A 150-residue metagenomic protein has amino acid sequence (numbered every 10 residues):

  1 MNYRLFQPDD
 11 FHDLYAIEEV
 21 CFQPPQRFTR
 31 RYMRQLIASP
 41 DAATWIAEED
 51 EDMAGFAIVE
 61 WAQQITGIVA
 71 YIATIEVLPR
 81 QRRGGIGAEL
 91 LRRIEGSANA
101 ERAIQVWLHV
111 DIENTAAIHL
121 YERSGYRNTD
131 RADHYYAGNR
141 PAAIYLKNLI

Functional and structural regions predicted by a protein language model:
M1-Y3: Extreme N-terminal starter segment of soluble prokaryotic enzymes
L5-R80, L91-R93, S97, E101 (+2 more regions): Acetyl-CoA-dependent GNAT
R34-Q35, N114-T115, A137-G138: Short secondary-structure capping/turn micro-motifs that flank functional sites
E51, G55, G85-G87, G125-Y126: Conserved phosphate-binding and hydrolysis motifs of nucleotide-dependent enzymes
V77, R83-G96, T115-R123: Conserved acetyl-CoA-binding loop-helix of GNAT-fold acetyltransferases
G84, E101-I104: Short coil/turn segments at alpha/beta junctions that flank glycine-rich nucleotide-binding fingerprints
E101, R123-S124: Structural motif
W107-V110, R127-I144: Conserved catalytic-core motifs of GNAT/GCN5-like acyltransferases
